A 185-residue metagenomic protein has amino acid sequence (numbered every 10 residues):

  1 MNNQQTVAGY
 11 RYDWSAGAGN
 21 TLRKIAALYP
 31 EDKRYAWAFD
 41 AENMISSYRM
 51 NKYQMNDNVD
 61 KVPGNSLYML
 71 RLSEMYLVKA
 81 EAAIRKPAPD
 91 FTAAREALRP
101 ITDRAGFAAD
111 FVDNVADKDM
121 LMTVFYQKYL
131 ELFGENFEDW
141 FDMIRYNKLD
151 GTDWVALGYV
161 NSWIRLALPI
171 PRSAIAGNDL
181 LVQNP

Functional and structural regions predicted by a protein language model:
M1-Y10, W14-N20, A27-P185: Acidic/polar-rich alpha-helix caps and helix-coil junctions
